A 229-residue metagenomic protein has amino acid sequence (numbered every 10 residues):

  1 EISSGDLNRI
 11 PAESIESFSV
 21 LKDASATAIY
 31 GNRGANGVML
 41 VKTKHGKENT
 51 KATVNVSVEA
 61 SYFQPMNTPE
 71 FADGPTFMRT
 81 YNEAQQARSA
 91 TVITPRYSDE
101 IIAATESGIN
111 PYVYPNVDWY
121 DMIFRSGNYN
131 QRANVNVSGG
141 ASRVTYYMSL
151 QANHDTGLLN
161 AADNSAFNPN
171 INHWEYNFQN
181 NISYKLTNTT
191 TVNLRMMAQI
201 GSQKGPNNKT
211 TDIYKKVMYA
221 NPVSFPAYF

Functional and structural regions predicted by a protein language model:
E1, L7, E13, S19 (+1 more regions): Membrane-proximal, glycine/serine-rich, low-complexity loop/turn segments characteristic of large bacterial
